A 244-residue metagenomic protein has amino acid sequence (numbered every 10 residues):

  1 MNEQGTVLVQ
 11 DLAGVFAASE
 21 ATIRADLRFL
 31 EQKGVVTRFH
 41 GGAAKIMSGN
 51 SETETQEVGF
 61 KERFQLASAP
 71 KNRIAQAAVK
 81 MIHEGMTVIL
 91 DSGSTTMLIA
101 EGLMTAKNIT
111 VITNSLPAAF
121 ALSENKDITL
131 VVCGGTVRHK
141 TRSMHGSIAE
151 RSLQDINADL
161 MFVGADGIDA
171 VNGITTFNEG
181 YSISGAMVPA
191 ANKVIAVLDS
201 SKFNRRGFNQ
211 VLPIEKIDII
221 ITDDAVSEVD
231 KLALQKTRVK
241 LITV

Functional and structural regions predicted by a protein language model:
N2-V88, E101-T105, I112, S123-D127: HTH-adjacent hinge/linker in prokaryotic transcriptional regulators
E3-Q10, A17-S19, Q32, R38 (+1 more regions): Conserved phosphate- and dinucleotide-binding cores of soluble alpha/beta proteins, encompassing both enzyme active
Q65-A69, R73, S94, A106 (+6 more regions): Residues at secondary-structure transition points
G85, A106-N108, A191, I217: A general structural motif
V88-I89, T105, A118, I220: Structural signal for interior beta-strand "rungs" in well-ordered beta-sheet cores of soluble enzyme domains
T96-I99, R205-R206: Short glycine/serine/threonine-rich phosphate/pyrophosphate-binding segments that cradle anionic phosphate groups
I99-G102, A233: A short acidic, amphipathic alpha-helical/loop segment
